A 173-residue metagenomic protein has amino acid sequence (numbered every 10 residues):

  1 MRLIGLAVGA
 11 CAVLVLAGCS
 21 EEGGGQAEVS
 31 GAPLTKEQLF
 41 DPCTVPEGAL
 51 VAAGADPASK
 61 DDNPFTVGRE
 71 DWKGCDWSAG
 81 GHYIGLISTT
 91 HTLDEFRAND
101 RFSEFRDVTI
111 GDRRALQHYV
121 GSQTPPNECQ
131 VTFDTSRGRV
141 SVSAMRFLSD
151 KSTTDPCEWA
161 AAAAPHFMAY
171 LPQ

Functional and structural regions predicted by a protein language model:
M1-V8: Bacterial N-terminal signal peptides that target proteins for export
G9, G48, A169-Q173: Charge-rich, low-complexity terminal tails
V15-G18: C-terminal motif of bacterial Sec signal peptides marking the signal peptidase cleavage site
S20, P42-T44, G74-S78, E128-Q130 (+1 more regions): Sequence contexts marking disulfide-bonded cysteines in secreted/extracellular proteins
S20-R69, A164-M168: N-terminal "mature-domain start" segment
A52, D56-V120: Short, solvent-exposed recognition patches
E104-Q173: A short, solvent-exposed beta-edge/loop patch
